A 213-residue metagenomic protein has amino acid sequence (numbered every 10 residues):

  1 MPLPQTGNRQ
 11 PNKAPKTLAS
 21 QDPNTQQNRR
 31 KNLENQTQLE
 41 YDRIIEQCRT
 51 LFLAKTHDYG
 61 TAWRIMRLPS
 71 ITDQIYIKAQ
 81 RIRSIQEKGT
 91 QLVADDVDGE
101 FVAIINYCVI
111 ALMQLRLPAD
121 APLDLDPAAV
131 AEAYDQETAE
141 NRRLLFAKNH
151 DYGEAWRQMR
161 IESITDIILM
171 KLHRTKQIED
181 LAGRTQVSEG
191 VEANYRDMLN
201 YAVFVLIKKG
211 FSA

Functional and structural regions predicted by a protein language model:
P2-A213: Intrinsically disordered, low-complexity regulatory regions that flank transcription factor DNA-binding cores
